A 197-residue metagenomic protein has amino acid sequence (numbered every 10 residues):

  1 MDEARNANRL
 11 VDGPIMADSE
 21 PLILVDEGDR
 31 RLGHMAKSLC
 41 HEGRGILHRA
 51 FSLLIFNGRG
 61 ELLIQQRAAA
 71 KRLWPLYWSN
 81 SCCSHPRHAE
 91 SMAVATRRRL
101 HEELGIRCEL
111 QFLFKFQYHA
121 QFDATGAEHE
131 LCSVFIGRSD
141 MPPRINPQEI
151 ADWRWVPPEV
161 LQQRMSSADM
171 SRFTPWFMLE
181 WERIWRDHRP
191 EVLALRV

Functional and structural regions predicted by a protein language model:
M1-G13: N-terminal amphipathic/basic-hydrophobic helices that include classical n-h-c signal peptides and signal-anchor
E3-R5, L39, H88, F114-V197: Nudix hydrolase/Nudix homology domain
L10-S52, F56-G58: Acidic, metal-coordinating catalytic segment for phosphate/diphosphate chemistry, firing primarily on the Nudix
V11-P14, L39-A50, E61-R98, E102: Conserved Nudix-box catalytic region and its N-terminal flanking loop in Nudix hydrolases and closely related
M16, W78-N80, I145-E149: Short glycine-enriched loop/turn motifs at secondary-structure junctions
L53, C82, F112, S133-F135: A structural signal for short, well-ordered beta-strand segments
I106-K115: A short coil-to-beta-strand element that immediately follows conserved catalytic motifs
